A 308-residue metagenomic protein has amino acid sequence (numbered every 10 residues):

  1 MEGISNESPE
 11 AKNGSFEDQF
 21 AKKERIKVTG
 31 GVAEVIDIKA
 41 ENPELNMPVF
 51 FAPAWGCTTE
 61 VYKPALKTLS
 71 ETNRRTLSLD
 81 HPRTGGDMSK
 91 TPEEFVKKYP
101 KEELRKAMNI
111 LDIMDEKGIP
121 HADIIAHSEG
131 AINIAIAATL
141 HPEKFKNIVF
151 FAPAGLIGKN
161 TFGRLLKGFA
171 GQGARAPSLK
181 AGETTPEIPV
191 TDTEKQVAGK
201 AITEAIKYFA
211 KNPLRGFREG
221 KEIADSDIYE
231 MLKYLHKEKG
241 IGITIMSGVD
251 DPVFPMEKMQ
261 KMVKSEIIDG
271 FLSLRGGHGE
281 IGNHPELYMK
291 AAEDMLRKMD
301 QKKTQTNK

Functional and structural regions predicted by a protein language model:
E41-S89: Conserved HGGG/HGGXW glycine-rich cap/lid loop of the alpha/beta-hydrolase fold
H81-D123: Active-site loop/oxyanion-hole signature of alpha/beta-hydrolase fold enzymes
I125-I134: Gly/Ala-rich beta-loop-alpha elbow adjacent to hydrolase catalytic centers
A135, T139, I148-P177: Flexible "cap/lid" loop of the alpha/beta hydrolase fold
N160, R164, A176-K239: Conserved alpha/beta-hydrolase catalytic His-Asp/Glu region
K239, I245-S247: Short beta-strand/loop motif that positions the catalytic acidic residue of the alpha/beta-hydrolase fold
P252-K258: Conserved alpha/beta-hydrolase "acid-adjacent" motif
G276-M289: Catalytic histidine-centered segment of alpha/beta-hydrolase-like enzymes
